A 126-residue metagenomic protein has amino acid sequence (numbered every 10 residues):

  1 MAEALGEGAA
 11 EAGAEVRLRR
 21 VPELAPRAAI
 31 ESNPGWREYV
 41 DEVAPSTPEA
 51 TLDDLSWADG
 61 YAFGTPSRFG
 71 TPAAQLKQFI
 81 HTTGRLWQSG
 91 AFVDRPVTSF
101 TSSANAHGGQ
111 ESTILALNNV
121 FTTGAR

Functional and structural regions predicted by a protein language model:
M1-Q88: N-terminal beta1-alpha1-beta2 submodule of the flavodoxin-like/Rossmannoid cofactor-binding fold
V93-R126: Short, glycine-/small-residue-rich phosphate/pyrophosphate-handling segment
